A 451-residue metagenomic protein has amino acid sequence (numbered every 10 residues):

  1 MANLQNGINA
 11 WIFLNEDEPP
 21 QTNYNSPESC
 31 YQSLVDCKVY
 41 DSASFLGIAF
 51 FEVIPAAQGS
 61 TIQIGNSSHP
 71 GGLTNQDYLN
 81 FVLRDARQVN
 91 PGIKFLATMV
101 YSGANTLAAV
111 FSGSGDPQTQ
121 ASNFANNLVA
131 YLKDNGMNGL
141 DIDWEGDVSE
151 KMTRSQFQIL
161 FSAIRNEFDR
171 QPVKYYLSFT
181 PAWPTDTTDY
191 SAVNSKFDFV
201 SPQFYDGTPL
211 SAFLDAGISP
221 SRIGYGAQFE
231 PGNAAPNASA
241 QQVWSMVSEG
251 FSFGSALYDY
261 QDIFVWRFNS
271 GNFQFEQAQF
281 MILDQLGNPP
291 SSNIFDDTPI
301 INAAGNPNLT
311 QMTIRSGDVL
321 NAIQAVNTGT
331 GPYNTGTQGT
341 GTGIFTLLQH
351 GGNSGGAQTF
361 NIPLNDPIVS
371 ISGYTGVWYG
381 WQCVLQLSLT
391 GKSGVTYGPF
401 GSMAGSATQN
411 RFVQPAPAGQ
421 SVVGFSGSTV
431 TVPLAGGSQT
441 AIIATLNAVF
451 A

Functional and structural regions predicted by a protein language model:
M1-A2, A451: RTX-like calcium-binding, glycine/aspartate-rich low-complexity repeat tracts
A2-E249, F253-Y260, N269-I282: Chitinase-like catalytic core of GlcNAc-active glycosidases
W11-F13, G226, F264, Q324 (+2 more regions): Residues in well-ordered beta-strands of folded domains
V89, G136-D141, D262, N288-S292 (+2 more regions): Glycine-centered small-residue hotspots that permit tight backbone geometry or close packing
V247-F264, F412, V423-S428: Cysteine-clustered segments with highest specificity for TGF-beta superfamily mature ligands
L283-A451: Lectin-type carbohydrate-recognition ectodomains
